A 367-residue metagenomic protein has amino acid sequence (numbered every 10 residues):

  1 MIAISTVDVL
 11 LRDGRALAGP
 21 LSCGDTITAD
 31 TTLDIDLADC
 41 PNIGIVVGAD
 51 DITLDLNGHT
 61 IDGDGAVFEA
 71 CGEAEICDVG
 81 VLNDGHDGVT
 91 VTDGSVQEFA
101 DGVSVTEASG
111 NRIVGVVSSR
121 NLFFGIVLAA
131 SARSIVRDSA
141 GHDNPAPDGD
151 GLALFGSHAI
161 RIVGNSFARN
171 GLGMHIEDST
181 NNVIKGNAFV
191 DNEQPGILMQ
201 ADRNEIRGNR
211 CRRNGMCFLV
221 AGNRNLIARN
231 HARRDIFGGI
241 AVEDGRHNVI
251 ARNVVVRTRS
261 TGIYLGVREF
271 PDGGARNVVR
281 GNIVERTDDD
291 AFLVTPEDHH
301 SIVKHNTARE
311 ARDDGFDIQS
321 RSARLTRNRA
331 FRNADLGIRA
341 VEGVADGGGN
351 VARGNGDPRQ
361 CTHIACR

Functional and structural regions predicted by a protein language model:
I4-D13: C-terminal segment of classical bacterial N-terminal signal peptides
A16-A18: Boundary at the C-terminal end of the N-terminal hydrophobic targeting segment
D25-T28, A38-L54, G63-T90, E98-S109 (+1 more regions): Extracellular beta-strand-rich solenoid/capping regions of secreted or surface-exposed proteins that bind or remodel
P41-G44, D64-E69, A100-T106, L122-A129 (+10 more regions): Short glycine/acidic-rich loop motifs that flank beta-strands on beta-rich extracellular proteins
D50-T53, C77-D93, E107-V114, L128-R137 (+9 more regions): Surface-exposed loop/turn motifs in large extracellular/passenger domains
F68-C77, P147, G266-G273: Intrinsically disordered, low-complexity Ser/Thr- and acidic-rich flexible linkers and loops, especially at boundaries
S322-R367: Leucine-rich solenoid repeat scaffolds
